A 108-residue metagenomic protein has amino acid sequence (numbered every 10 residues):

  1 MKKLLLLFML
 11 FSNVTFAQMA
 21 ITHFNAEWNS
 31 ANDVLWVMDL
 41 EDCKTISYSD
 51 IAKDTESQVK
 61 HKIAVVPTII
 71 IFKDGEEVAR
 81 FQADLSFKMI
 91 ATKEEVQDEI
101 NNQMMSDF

Functional and structural regions predicted by a protein language model:
L4-N13: Sec-dependent N-terminal signal peptides
F11, W36, V59-K60: Short, flexible, glycine/charge-rich loop motifs used to bind or transfer phosphoryl groups or to couple energy/partner
F16-S49: Local sequence-structure signature of Cys/Sec-based thiol-disulfide redox active-site neighborhoods
D50, H61, K88-T92: Extracytoplasmic/periplasmic, Sec-exported soluble proteins
A52-S57: N-terminal post-signal-peptidase region of extra-cytosolic proteins
H61-F72: Structural micro-motif
I71-F108: Non-catalytic, surface beta->alpha helical segment in thiol-disulfide oxidoreductase systems
